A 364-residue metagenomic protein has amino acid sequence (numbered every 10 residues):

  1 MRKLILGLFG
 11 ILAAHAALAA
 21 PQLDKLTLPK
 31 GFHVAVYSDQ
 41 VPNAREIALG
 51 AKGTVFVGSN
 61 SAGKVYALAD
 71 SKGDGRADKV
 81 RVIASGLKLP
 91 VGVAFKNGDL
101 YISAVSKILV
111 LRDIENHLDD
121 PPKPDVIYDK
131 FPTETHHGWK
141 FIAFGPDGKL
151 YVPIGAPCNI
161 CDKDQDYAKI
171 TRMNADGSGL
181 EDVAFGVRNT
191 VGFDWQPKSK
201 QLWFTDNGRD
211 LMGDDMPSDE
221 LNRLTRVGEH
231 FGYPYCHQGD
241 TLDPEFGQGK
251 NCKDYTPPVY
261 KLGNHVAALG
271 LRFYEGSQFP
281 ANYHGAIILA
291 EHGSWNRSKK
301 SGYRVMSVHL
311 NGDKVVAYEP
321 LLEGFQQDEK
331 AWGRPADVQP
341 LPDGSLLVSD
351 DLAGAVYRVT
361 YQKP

Functional and structural regions predicted by a protein language model:
A20-L28, W139, A156-N159, M173-S178 (+5 more regions): Beta-propeller domain segments
V36-V41, R81-G86, I127-E134, D182-G186 (+2 more regions): Surface loop/turn motifs at the tips and blade-to-blade linkers of beta-strand repeat domains
E46, L89-G92, F141, N189-G192 (+2 more regions): Conserved beta-strand position repeated once per blade in WD40 beta-propeller domains
L49-G53, A94-G98, F144-D147, D194-S199 (+2 more regions): Residue-level detector of Asp-centered blade-edge/turn motifs that repeat once per structural unit in beta-propeller
T54-G58, D99-I102, K149-P153, Q201-T205 (+2 more regions): Conserved beta-propeller blade signature
S59-N60, V105-K107, D113, G155-P157 (+4 more regions): Short loop/turn segments immediately following the C-termini of beta-strands
K79-V80, A94, S106-G145, P153-A156 (+2 more regions): Asp-box/WD-like beta-propeller blade repeats and closely related beta-sheet repeat scaffolds
Q339-P364: Blade-level signature of beta-propeller repeat domains, shared across WD40, Kelch, NHL, RCC1 and BNR/Asp-box propellers
